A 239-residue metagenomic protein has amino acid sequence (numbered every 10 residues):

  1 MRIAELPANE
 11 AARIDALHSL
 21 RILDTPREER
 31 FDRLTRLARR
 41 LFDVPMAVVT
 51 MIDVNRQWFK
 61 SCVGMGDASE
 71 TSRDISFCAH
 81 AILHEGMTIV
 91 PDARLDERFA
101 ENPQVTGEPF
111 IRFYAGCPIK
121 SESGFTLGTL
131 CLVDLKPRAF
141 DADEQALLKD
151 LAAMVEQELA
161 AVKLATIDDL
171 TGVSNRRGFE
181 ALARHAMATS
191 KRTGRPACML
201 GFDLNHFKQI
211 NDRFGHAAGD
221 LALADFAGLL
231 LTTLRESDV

Functional and structural regions predicted by a protein language model:
M1-R73: Intrinsically disordered, low-complexity terminal regulatory regions
D15-A16, M46, I52, R56-C62 (+1 more regions): Regulatory sensory and allosteric helical modules in signal-transduction proteins and certain transcription factors
L20, D32-L41, H80-H84, V105 (+2 more regions): Amphipathic alpha-helical regulatory segments at dimerization interfaces that relay allosteric signals between sensory
R112-K120: A short, aliphatic-rich beta-strand micro-motif
I119-D134: Sensory-domain boundary capping and coupling elements
F140-Q157: Amphipathic alpha-helical "output/dimerization" segments
A160-N175, A188: Amphipathic HAMP/coiled-coil signal-transducing linker helices that couple sensory inputs to cytosolic output domains
R176-C198, N205-T232: Conserved long alpha-helical elements within nucleotide-processing catalytic cores of c-di-GMP signaling and class III
